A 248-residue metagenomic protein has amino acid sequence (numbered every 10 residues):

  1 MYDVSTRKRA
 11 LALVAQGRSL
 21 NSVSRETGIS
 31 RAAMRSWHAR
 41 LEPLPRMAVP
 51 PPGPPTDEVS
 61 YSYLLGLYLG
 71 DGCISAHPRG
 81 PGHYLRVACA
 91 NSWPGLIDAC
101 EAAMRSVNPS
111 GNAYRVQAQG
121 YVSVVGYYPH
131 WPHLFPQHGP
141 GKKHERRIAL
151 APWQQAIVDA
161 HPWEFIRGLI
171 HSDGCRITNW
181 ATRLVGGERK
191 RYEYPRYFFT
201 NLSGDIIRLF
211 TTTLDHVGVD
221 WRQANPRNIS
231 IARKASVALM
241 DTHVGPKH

Functional and structural regions predicted by a protein language model:
M1-H248: Internal intein/HINT superfamily modules and their associated LAGLIDADG
